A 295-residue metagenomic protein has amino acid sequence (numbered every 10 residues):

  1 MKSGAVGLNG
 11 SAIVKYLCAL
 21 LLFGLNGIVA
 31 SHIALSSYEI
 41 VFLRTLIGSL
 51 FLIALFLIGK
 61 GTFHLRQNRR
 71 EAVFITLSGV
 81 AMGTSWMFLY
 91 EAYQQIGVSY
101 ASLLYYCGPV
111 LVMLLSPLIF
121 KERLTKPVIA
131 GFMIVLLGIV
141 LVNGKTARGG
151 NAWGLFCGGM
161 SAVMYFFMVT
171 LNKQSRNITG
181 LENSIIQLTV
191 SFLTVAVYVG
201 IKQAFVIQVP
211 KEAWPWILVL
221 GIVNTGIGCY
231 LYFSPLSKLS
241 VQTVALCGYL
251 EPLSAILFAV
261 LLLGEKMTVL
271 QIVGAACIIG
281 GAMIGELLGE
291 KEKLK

Functional and structural regions predicted by a protein language model:
M1-F42, V80, T84, F88 (+2 more regions): Glycine-/small-residue-enriched transmembrane alpha-helix faces in small-molecule transporters and effluxers
S11-A19, F63-L89, A152-S161, Q208-I227 (+1 more regions): Loop-to-transmembrane-helix transition segments
I28-S36, T62-L65, Q94, V140-W153 (+3 more regions): Membrane-interface helix termini and inter-helical loops of multi-pass transporters
I33, I40, R44, A92 (+7 more regions): Hydrophobic/aromatic residues within transmembrane alpha-helices of multi-pass small-molecule transporters
L35-T84, L111-V112, V163-M168, I185-Q203 (+2 more regions): Transmembrane alpha-helices of multi-pass small-molecule transport proteins
E39, L46-L50, Y90-K121, S161 (+1 more regions): Specific alpha-helical transmembrane segments that line the substrate/conduction pathway and gating interfaces
L52, F56, L124-G144, S161-V163 (+3 more regions): Hydrophobic transmembrane alpha-helices of multi-pass small-molecule transport proteins
A101-C107, L171-F192, T225-L261: Helix-helix packing/entry segments at the starts of transmembrane helices
